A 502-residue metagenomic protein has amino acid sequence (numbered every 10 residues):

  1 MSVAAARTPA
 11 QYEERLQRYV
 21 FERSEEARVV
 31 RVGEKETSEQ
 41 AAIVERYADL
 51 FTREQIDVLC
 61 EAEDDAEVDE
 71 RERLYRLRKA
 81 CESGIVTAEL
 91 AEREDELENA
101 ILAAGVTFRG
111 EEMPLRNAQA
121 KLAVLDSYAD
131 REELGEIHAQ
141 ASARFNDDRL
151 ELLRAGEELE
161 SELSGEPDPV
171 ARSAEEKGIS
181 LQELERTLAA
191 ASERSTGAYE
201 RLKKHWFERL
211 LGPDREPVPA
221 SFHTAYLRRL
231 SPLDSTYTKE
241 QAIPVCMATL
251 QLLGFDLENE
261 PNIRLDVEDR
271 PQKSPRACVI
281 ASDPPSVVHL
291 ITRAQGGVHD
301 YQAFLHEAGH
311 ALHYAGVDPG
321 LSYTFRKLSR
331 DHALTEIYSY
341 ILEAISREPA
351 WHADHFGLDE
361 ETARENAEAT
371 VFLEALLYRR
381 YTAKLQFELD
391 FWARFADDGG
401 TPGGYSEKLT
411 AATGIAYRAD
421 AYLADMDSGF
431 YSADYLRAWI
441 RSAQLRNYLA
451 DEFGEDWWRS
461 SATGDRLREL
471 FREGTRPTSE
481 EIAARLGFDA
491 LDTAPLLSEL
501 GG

Functional and structural regions predicted by a protein language model:
M1-R229, W457-W458, A462-G464, F471-G502: A well-structured
S24-A27, R31, K35, L59-C60 (+3 more regions): C-terminal, non-catalytic "cap/extension" segments appended to globular domains
S173-Q182, L290-A294, G320-D331: Short helix/strand-bridging catalytic loops that position acidic/His residues to coordinate divalent metals and engage
L188-S192, T196, V317, L328-N366: Post-HExxH zinc-binding segment in Zn-dependent metallohydrolases
R229-D283: Auxiliary, metal-adjacent structural segments of Zn-dependent hydrolase domains
S235-Y237, V288-F304: Short pre-active-site segment immediately N-terminal to the catalytic Zn-binding motif
G296-G316, E336-Y340: Active-site recognition of the HExxH zinc-binding catalytic motif
T324-Y338, L373-L376, D427-R437: Active-site metal-coordination segments of metallo-dependent hydrolases
